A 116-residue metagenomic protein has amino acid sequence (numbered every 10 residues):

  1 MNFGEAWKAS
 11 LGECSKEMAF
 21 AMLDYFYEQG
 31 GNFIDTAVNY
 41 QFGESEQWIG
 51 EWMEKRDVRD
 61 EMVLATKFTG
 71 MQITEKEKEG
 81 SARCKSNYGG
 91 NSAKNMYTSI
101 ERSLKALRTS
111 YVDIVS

Functional and structural regions predicted by a protein language model:
M1-L11, A65-N87, S116: N-terminal small/glycine-rich loop or linker at the start of catalytic domains across soluble metabolic enzymes
M1-T66, S110: N-terminal binding-site loop/beta-alpha segment at the start of enzyme catalytic domains that lines or forms
Y40-Q41, M71, L104: Glycine-/small-residue-rich active-site loops that bind phosphorylated ligands and cofactors
K76-S116: Glycine/proline-rich, positively charged, aromatic-decorated active-site loop/lid region on the catalytic face
